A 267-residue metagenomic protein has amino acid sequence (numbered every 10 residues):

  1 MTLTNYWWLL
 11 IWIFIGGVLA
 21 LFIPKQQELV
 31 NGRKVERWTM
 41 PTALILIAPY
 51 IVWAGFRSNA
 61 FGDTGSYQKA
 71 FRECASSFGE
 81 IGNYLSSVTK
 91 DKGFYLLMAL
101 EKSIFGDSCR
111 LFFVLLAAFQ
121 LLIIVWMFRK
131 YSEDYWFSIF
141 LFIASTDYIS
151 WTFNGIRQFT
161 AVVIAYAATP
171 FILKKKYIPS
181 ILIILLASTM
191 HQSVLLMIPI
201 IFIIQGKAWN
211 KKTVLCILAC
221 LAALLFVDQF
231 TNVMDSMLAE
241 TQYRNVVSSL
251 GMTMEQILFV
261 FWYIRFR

Functional and structural regions predicted by a protein language model:
G65-E73, Y84-G106: Short hydrophobic/aromatic helix or loop-helix immediately within or flanking a transmembrane segment in polytopic
G65-Q68, Y95, I201-R267: Alpha-helical transmembrane segments and terminal signal-anchor/GPI-anchor hydrophobic tails, characterized by long
K92, I104-F119: Loop-to-helix entry region of an early transmembrane alpha helix in multi-pass inner-membrane enzymes
L115-Y131: Transmembrane-helix motifs of polytopic, lipid-linked glycan transferases
F128-S145: Transmembrane-helix signature of polytopic, membrane-embedded enzymes that assemble or transfer cell-envelope glycans
Y148, P179-I203: Membrane-interface alpha helices of multi-pass inner-membrane proteins
T152-Q158: Short acidic/glycine- and proline-prone juxtamembrane loop motifs at membrane-interface regions of multi-pass membrane
A165-I178: Membrane-interface transmembrane helices that cradle and orient dolichyl/undecaprenyl
